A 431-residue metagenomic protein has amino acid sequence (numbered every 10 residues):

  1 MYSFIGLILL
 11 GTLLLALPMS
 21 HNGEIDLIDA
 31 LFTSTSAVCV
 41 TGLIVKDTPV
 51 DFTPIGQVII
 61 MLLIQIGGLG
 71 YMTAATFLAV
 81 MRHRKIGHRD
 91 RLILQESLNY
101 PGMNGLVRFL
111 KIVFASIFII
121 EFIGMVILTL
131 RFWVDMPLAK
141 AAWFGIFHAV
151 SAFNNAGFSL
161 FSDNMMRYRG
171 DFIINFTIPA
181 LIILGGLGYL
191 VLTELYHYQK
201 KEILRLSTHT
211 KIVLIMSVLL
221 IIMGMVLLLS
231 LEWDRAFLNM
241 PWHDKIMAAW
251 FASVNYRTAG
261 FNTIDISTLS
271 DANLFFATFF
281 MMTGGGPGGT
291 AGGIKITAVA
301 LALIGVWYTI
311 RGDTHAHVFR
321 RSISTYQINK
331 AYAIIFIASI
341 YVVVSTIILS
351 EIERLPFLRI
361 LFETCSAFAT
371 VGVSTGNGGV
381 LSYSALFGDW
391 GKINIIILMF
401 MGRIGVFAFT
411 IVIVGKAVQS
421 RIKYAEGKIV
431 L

Functional and structural regions predicted by a protein language model:
M1-L431: Membrane-proximal intracellular helices of multi-pass ion channels
